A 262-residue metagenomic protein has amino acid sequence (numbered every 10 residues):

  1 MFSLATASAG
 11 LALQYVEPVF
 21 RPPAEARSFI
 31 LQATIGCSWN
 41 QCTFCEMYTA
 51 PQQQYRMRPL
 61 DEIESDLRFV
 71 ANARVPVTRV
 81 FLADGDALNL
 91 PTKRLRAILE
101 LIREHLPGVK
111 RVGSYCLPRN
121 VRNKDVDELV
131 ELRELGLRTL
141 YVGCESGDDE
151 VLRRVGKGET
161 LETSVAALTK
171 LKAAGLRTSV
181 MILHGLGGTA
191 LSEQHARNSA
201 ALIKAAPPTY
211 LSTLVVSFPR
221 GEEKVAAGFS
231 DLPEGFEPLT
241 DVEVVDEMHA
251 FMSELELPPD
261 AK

Functional and structural regions predicted by a protein language model:
M1-V16: A broadly conserved sequence feature marking short terminus-proximal activation segments in nucleic acid-centric
E17-E62: Canonical Radical SAM [4Fe-4S] cluster-binding loop centered on the CxxxCxxC motif and its immediate flanking residues
C37, C45, I63, L82 (+4 more regions): Conserved, mostly hydrophobic/aromatic
E46-Y48, V225-G235: Short glycine/proline- and charge-enriched loop/turn segments that cap or connect secondary-structure elements
Q54-E62, L90, R94, V155-T163 (+2 more regions): Alpha-helix N-cap and loop-to-helix initiation/capping positions
R56-M57, Y115-R122, G187-Q194: Active-site mouth loops of central-metabolism enzymes
A71-A173: Conserved SAM/AdoMet-binding glycine-rich loop
T139, E162-K224, V242-K262: Conserved C-terminal portion of the radical SAM core fold that forms the substrate/S-adenosylmethionine-binding
